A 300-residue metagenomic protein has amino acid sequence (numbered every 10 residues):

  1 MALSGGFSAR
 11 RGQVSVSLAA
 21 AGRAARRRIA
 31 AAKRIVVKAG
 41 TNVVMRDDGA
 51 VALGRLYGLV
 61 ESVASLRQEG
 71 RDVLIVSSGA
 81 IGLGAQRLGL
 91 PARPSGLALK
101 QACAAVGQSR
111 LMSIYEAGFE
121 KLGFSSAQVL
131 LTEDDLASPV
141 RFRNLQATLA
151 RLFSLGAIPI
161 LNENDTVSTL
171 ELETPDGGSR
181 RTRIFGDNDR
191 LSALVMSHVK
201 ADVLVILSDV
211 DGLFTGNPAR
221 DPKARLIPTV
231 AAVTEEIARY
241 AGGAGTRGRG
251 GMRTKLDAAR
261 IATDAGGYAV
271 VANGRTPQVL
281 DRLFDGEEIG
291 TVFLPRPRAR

Functional and structural regions predicted by a protein language model:
A2-R93, L97-S125, V129-R300: C-terminal catalytic "cap/lid" subdomain
